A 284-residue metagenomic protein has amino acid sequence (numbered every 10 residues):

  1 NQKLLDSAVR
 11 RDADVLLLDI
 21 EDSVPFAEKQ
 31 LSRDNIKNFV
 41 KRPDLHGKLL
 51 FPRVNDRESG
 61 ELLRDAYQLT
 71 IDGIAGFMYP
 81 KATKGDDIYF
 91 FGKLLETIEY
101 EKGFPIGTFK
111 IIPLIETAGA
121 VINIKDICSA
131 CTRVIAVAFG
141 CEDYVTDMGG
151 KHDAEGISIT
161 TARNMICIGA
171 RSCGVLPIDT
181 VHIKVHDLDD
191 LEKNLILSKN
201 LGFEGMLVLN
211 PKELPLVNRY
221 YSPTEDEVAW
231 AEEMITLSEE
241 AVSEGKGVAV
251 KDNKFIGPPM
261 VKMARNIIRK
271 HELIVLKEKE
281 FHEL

Functional and structural regions predicted by a protein language model:
N1-L284: Expand to "…catalyze enediolate/carbanion chemistry for C-C bond making/breaking, isomerization, decarboxylation
